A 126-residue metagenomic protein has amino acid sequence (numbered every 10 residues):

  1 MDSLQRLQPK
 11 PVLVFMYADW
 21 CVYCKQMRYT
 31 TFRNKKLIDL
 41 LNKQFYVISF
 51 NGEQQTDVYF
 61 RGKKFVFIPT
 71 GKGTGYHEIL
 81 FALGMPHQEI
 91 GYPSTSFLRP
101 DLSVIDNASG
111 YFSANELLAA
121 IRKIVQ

Functional and structural regions predicted by a protein language model:
L7-V22: Short active-site neighborhood of thiol/selenol oxidoreductases, capturing the structured segment around
M16-A18, F50-E53, G110: Active-site-proximal beta-strand/loop segments in catalytic clefts of secreted hydrolases
A18-F32: Conserved redox-active cysteine motifs that mediate thiol-disulfide chemistry, especially di-cysteine Cys-X(1-2)-Cys
T30-R33, F65-V66, S113-A114: Glycine-rich, phosphate-binding/catalytic loops in enzymes
K35-L37, N42-V104, K123-I124: Thioredoxin-like thiol-disulfide oxidoreductase module
D106-F112: Short, exposed beta-strand-loop hairpins at the edges of beta-sheets in extracellular/periplasmic proteins
